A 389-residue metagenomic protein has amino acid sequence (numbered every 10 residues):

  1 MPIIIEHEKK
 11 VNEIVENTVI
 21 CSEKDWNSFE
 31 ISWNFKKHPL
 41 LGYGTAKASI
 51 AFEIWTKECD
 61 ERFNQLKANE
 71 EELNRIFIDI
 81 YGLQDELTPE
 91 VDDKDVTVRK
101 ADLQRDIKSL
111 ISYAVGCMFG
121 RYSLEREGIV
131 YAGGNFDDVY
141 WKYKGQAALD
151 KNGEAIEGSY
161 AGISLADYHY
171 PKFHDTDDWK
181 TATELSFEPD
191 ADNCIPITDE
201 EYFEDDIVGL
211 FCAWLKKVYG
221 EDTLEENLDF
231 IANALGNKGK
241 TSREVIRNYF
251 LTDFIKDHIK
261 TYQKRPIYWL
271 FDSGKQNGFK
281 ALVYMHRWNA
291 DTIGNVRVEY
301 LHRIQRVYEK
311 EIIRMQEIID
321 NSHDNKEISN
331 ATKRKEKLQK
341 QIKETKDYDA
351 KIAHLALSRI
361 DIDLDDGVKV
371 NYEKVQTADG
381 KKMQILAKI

Functional and structural regions predicted by a protein language model:
M1-F77, Q305, E309-Q316, D320 (+2 more regions): Extended amphipathic alpha-helical segments enriched in small hydrophobics
Q65, N74-I78, G82, E86-I389: Terminal accessory regions of large proteins
